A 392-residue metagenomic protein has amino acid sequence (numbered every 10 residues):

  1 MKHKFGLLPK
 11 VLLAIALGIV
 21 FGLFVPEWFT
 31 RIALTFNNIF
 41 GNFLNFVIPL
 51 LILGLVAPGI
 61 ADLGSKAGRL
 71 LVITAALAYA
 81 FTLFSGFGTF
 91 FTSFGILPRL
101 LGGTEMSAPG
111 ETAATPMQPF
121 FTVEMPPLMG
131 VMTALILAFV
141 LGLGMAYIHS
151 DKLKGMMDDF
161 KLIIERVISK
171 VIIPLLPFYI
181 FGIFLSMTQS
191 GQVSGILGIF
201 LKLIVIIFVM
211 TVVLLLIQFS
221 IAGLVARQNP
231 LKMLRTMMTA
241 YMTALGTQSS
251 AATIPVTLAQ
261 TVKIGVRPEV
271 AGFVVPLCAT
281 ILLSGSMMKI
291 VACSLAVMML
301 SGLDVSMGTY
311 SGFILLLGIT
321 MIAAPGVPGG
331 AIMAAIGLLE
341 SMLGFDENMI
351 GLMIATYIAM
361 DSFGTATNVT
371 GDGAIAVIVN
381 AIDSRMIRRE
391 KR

Functional and structural regions predicted by a protein language model:
K2-P26, N38-V47, R69-K232: Signature of multi-pass transmembrane helix bundles
P26, A61-R69, L101, A146-D151 (+6 more regions): Juxtamembrane helix-boundary/capping and inter-helix hinge elements in multi-pass membrane proteins
I32, G68, V72, V193-L201 (+3 more regions): Membrane-water interface of transmembrane alpha-helices in multipass transporters/channels
L34-N45, G155-K170, R235-T243, A259-K263 (+3 more regions): Short amphipathic alpha-helical coupling elements at transmembrane boundaries
F43, Y79-F87, F208, V212 (+5 more regions): Hydrophobic transmembrane alpha-helical segments of multi-pass transport and channel proteins
P49-A57, S85, T89, S93 (+11 more regions): Alpha-helical transmembrane segments of polytopic integral membrane proteins, especially the permease/helical cores
A240-M321, D383-R392: Helix-loop-helix junctions within the multi-pass membrane cores of secondary transporters/permeases
V291-R392: Transmembrane alpha-helical segments and their short flanking loops that form helix-hairpins/helix-helix interfaces
